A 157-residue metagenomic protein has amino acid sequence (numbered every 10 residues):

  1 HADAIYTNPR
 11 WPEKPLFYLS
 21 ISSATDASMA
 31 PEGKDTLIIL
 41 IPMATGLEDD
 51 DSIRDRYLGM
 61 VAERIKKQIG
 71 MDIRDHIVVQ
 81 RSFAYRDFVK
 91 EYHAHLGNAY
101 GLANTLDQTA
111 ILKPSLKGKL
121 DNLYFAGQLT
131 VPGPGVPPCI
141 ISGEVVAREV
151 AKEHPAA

Functional and structural regions predicted by a protein language model:
H1-F83: C-terminal segments that line or cap access tunnels to active or ligand-binding sites in enzymes and enzyme-associated
P12-Y18, M71-P132: A glycine-rich dinucleotide-binding beta-alpha-beta segment and adjacent secondary-structure elements that constitute
E32-K34, I53-R64, A99-A157: C-terminal structured subdomain/cap of oxidoreductase catalytic cores
